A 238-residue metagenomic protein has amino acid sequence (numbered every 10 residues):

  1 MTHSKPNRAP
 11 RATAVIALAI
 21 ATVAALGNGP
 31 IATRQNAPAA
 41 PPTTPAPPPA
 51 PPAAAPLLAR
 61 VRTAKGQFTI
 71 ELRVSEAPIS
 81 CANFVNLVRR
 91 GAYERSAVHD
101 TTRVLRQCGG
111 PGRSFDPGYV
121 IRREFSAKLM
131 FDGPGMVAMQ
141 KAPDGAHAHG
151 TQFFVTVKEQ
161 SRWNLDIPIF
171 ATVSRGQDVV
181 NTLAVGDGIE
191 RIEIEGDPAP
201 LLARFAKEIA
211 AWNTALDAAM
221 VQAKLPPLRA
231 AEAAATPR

Functional and structural regions predicted by a protein language model:
T2-A17, A21-R238: Cyclophilin-like peptidyl-prolyl cis-trans isomerases
